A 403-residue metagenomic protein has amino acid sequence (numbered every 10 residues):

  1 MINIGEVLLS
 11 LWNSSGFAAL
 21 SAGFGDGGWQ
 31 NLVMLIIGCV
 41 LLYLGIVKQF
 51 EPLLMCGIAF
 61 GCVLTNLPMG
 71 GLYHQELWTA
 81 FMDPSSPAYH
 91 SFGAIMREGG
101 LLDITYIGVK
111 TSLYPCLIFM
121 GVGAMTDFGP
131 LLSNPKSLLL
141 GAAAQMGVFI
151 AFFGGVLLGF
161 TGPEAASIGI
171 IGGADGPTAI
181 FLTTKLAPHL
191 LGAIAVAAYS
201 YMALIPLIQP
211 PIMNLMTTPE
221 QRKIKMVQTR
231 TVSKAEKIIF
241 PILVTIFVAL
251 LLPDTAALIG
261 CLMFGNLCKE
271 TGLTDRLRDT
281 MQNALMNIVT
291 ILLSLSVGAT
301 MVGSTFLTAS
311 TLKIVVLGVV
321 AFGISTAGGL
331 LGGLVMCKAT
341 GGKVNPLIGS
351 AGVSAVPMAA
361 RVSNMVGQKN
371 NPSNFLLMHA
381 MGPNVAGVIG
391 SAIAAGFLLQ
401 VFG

Functional and structural regions predicted by a protein language model:
M1-T79, M96-R97: N-terminal alpha-helical transmembrane segments of multi-pass membrane transport and channel/translocase proteins
G28, L131-F152, S304-G329, A380-N384: Entry/N-cap segments of selected transmembrane alpha helices and their immediately preceding amphipathic helices
L41, Y106-L132, G265-C268, M286-T308: Hydrophobic transmembrane alpha-helices of secondary-active transporters and Na+-translocating membrane complexes
V47-M55, Y73-H74, I104-T105, M125-L140 (+4 more regions): Interfacial helix-loop-helix linkers and transmembrane-helix boundary segments in multi-pass membrane proteins
I107-T111, F119-M125, L140-I150, G154 (+3 more regions): Alpha-helical membrane segments and immediately flanking helix-loop junctions that form or couple to the substrate/ion
H189-L207, L317-S325, I348-A351: Alpha-helical transmembrane segments
A197-L273: Membrane-embedded hairpin module used as a gating/binding unit in multi-pass transport and secretion proteins
T245-G329: Transmembrane helical segments that form the transport core of multi-pass membrane transport proteins
